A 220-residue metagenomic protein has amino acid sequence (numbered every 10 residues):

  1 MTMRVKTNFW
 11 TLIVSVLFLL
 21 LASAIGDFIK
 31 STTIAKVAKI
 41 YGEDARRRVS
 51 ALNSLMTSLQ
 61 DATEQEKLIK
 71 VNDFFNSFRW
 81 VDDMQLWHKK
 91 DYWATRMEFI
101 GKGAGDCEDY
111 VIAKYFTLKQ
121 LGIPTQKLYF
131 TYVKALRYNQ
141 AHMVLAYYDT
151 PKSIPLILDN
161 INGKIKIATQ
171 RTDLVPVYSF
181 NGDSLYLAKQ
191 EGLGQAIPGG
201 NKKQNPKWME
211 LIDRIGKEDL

Functional and structural regions predicted by a protein language model:
T2-L12: Bacterial N-terminal signal peptides that target proteins for export
T11-L20: Bacterial N-terminal signal peptides
S23-L220: A structural boundary/capping signal
